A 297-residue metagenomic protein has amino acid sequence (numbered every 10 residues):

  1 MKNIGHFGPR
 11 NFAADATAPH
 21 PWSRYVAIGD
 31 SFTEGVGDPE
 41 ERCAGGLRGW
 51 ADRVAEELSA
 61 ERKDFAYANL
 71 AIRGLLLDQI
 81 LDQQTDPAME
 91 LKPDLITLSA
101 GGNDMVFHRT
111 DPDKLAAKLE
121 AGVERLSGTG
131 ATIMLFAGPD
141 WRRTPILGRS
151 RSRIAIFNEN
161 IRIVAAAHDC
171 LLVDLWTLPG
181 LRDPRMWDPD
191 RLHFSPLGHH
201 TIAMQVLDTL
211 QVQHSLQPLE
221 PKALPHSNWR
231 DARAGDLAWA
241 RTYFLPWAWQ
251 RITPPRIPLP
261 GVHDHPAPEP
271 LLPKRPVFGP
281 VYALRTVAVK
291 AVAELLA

Functional and structural regions predicted by a protein language model:
M1-R73, T85-K92, V287-L296: Serine-esterase "nucleophile elbow" of acetyl-processing enzymes
K2-N11, P19-P21, A167, D190-H193 (+1 more regions): Conserved catalytic region of serine esterases and O-acyltransferases that act on ester linkages in lipids
E34-E40, L77-K114, D140-W141: Oxyanion-hole/transition-state-stabilizing segment in secreted/luminal serine hydrolases and related acyltransferases
P39-G45, T110-D113, G148-R151, D188-P189: Short glycine-enriched, charge-decorated loop/helix-capping segments at active-site entrances that position
N69-A71, A137, D174-T177: Residue-level recognition of beta-strand->loop/alpha-helix junctions
P112-E120, R151-N158: Charged helix-capping and loop-helix junction motifs
G128-I133, C170: A short helix->loop->beta-strand "cap" motif at the edges of active sites that frequently abuts
R143-W176, P196-H200: Substrate-gating cap/lid alpha-helix
